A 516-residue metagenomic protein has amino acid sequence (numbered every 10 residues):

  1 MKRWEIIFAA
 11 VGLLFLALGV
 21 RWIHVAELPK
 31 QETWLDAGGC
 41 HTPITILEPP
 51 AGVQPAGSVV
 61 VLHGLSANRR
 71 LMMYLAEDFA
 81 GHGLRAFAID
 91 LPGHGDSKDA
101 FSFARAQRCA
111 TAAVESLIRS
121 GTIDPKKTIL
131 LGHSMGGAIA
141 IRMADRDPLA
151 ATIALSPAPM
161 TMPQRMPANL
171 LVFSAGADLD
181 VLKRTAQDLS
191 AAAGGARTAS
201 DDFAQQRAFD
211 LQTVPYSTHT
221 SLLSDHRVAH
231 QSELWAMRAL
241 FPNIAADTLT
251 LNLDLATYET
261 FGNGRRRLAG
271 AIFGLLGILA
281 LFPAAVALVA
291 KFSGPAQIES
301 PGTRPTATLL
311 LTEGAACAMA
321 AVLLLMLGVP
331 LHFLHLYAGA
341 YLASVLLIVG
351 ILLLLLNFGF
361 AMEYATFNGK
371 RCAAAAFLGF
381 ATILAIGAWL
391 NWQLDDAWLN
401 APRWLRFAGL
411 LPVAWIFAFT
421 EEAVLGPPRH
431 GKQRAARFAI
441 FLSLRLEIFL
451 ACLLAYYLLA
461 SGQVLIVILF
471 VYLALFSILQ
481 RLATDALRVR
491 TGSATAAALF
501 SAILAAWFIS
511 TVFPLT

Functional and structural regions predicted by a protein language model:
M1-I7, T308: N-terminal membrane topogenic signal
E5-V20: Hydrophobic membrane-insertion alpha-helices, especially the h-region of bacterial N-terminal signal peptides
L13-A17, L279-P283, W415-F419, S477: Alpha-helical transmembrane segments
W22-F261: Soluble extramembrane regions of membrane proteins in the secretory/endomembrane system
I23, V289-S293, D485-G492: Membrane-interface capping segments at transmembrane-helix boundaries
L223-H226, R265-L288, E313-L327, L346-L352 (+1 more regions): Early transmembrane alpha-helices of polytopic membrane proteins
A246-P283, A287-L310: Cytosolic-side membrane-insertion boundary helix
A315-T516: Alpha-helical transmembrane segments of integral membrane proteins
